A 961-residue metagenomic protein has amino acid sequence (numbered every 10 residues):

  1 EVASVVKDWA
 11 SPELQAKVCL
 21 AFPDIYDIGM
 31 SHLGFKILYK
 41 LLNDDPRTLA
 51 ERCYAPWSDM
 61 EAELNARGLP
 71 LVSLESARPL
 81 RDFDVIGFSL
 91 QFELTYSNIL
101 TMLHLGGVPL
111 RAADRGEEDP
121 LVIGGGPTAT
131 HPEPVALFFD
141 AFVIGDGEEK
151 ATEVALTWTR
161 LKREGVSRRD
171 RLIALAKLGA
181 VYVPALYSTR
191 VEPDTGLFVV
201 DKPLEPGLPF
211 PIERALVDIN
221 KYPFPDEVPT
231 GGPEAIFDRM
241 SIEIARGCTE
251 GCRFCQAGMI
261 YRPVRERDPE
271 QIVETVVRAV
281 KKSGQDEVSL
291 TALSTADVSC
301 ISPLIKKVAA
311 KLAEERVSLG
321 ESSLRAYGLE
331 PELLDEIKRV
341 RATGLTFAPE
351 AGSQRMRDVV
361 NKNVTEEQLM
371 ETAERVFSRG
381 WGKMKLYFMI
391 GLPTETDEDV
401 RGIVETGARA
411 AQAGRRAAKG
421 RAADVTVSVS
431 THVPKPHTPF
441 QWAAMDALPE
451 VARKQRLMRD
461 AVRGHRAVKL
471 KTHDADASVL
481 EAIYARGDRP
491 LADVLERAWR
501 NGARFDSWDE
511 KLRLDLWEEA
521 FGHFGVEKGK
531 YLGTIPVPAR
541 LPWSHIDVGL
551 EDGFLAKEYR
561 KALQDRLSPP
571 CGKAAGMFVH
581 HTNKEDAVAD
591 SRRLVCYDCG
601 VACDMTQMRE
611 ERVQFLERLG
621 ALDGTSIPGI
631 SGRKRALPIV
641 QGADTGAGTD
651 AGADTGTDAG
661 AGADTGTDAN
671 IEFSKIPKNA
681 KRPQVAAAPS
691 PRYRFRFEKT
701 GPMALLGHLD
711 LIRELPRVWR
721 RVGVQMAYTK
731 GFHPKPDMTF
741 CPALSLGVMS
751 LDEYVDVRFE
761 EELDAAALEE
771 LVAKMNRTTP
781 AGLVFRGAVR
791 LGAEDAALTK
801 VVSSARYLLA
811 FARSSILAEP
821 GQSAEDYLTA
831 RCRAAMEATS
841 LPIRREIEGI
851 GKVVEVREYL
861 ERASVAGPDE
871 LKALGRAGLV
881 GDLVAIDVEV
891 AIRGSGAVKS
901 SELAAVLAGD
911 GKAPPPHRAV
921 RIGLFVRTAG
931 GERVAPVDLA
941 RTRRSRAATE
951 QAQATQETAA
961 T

Functional and structural regions predicted by a protein language model:
E1-C19, Y26-D27, P184, R190-S241 (+3 more regions): N-terminal [4Fe-4S]-dependent radical SAM core
E1-V6, L20, G464-K678: Radical SAM enzyme core and accessory elements
L20-A21, V85, L94, R278-T426 (+2 more regions): Conserved SAM/AdoMet-binding glycine-rich loop
L20-D24, L42, P229-F254, V280: N-terminal pre-triad scaffold of radical SAM enzymes
P46-D59, K730: A short beta-strand-loop structural module common to alpha/beta enzyme folds
A55-L204, P436-D488, V494-D509: Glycine-rich beta-alpha loop elements in corrinoid/cobalamin-binding modules across cobalamin-dependent enzymes
P434-P436, M726-E762: Short, charge-patterned binding micro-sites
A687-S690, L705-L706, R713, Y827-T961: Core RNA-modification/binding signature centered on pseudouridine synthases
